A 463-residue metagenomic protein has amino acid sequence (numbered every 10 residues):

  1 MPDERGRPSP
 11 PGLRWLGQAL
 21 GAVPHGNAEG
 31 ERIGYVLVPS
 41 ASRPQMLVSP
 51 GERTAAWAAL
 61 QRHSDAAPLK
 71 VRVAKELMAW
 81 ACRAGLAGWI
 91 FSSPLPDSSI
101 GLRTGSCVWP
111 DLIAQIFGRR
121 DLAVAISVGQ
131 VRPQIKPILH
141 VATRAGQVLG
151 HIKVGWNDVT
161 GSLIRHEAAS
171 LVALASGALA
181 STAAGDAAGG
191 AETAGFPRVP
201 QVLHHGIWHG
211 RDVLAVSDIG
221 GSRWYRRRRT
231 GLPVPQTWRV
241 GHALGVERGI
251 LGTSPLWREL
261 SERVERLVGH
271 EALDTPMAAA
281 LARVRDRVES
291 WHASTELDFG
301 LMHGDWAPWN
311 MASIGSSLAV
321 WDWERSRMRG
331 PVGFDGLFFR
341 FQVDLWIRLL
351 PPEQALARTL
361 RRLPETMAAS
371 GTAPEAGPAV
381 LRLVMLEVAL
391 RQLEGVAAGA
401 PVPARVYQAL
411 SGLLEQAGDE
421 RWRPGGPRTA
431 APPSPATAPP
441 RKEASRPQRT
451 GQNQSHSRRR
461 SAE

Functional and structural regions predicted by a protein language model:
P8-G26, G34-Y35, V48-S49, A55-S127: Juxta-kinase regulatory segment immediately upstream of eukaryotic protein kinase catalytic domains
K136-V141, S290-F334: Active-site acidic catalytic loop and adjacent metal/ATP-binding pocket of ATP-dependent phosphoryl transfer enzymes
P137-R165: ATP-binding glycine-rich loop module of kinase domains
E167-A180, E192-F196, I219-R263, L281-T295 (+1 more regions): Conserved kinase catalytic-core helix
S176-A194, T429-S457: Intrinsically disordered, low-complexity terminal tails and inter-domain linkers enriched for S/T/G/P/D/E
Q201-G210: Short beta-strand micro-motifs within the conserved protein kinase catalytic domain, predominantly in the N-lobe
G210-S222: Conserved short submotifs of the Hanks-type protein kinase catalytic core that shape the nucleotide-binding pocket
F334-G371, M385-A400: Active-site activation/catalytic loop segments of kinase-like enzymes and analogous catalytic loops in related
